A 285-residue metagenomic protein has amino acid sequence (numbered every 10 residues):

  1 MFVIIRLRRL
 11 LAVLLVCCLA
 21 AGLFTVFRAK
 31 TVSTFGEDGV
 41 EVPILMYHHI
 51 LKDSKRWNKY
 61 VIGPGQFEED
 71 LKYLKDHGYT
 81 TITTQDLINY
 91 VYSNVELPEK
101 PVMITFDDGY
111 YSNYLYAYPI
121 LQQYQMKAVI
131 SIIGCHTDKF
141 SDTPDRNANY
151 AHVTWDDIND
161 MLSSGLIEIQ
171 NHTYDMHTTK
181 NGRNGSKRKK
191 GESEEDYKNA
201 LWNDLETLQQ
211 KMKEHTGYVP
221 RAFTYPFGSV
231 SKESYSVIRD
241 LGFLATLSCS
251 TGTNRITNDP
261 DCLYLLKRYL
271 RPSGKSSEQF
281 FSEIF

Functional and structural regions predicted by a protein language model:
M1-L7: N-terminal Lys/Arg-rich, disordered targeting/topogenic segments
L7, A12-V13, L19-V102, R268-P272: N-terminal pre-catalytic segment of deacetylase/amide-hydrolase enzymes
G36-V40, V95-P98, Q122-Q125, M161-S164 (+3 more regions): Extracellular/periplasmic catalytic domains that process cell-envelope and extracellular macromolecules
L45, I50-K52, W57, K100-V102 (+2 more regions): Metal-dependent polysaccharide deacetylase catalytic core of the NodB/CE4 family, i.e., the active-site-bearing domain
D86, T105-Y110, Q123-M126: Substrate-binding cleft of extracellular glycoside hydrolase catalytic domains
E99, T105, G109-A117: Membrane-embedded segments
K190-G191, W202, E206, E214-R221 (+1 more regions): His/Asp/Glu-enriched short active-site or ligand-binding loop at hydrolase and phosphoryl-transfer sites
P272-F285: Low-complexity, Gly/Ser/Thr/Pro-rich intrinsically disordered linker/tail segments
